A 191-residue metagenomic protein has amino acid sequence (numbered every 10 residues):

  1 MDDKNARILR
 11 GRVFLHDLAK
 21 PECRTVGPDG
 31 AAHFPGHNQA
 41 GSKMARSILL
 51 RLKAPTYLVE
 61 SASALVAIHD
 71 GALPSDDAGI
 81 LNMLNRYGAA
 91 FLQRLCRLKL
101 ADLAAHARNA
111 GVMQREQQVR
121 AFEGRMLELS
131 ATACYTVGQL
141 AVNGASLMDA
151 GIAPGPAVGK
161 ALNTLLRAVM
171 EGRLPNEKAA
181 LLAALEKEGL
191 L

Functional and structural regions predicted by a protein language model:
M1-A105, N109-Q117: Conserved, hydrophobic alpha-helical core segments of structured domains
S47-R51, H106-L191: Charged substrate- and nucleic-acid-binding regions of tRNA-handling and nucleotidyl-transfer enzymes, centered on
